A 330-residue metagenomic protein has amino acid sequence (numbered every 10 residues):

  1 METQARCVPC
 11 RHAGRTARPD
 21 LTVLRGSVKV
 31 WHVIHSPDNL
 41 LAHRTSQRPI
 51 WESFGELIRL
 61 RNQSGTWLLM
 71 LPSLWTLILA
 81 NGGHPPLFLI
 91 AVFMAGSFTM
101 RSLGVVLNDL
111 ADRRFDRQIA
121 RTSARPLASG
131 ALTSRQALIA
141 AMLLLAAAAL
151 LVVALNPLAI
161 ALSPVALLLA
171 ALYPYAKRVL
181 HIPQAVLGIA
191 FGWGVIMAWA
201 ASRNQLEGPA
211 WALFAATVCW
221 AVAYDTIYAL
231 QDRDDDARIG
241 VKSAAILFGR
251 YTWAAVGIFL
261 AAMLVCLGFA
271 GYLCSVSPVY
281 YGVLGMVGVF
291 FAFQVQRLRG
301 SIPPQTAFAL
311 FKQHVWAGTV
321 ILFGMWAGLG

Functional and structural regions predicted by a protein language model:
C7-C10: Cysteine-centered motifs
W31-Q63, A131-L132, Q136, L167 (+2 more regions): C-terminal membrane-associated helical module and adjoining short loops/tails
G55-E56, A95, S102, R125-A212 (+3 more regions): Intramembrane alpha-helical segments
L60-L77: The first (N-terminal) embedded transmembrane alpha-helix
M70, V92-S97, R113-S163, R238-S277: Multi-pass membrane catalytic core of lipid/isoprenoid biosynthesis enzymes
S73-L74, I78-A111, R121, L145-A149 (+2 more regions): Membrane-embedded alpha-helical segments that form the functional core of polytopic membrane enzymes, especially those
